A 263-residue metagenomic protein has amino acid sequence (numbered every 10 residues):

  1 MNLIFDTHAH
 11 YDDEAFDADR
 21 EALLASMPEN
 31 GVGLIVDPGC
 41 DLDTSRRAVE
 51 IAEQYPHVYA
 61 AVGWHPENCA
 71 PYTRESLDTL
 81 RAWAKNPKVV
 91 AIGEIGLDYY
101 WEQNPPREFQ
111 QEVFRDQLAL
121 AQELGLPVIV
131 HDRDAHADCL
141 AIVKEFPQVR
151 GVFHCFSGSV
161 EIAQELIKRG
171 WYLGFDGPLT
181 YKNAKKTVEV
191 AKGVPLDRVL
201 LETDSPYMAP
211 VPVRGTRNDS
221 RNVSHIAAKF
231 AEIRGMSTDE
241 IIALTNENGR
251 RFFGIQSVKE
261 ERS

Functional and structural regions predicted by a protein language model:
M1-S263: Mid-domain alpha/beta scaffold segments of enzyme catalytic cores
